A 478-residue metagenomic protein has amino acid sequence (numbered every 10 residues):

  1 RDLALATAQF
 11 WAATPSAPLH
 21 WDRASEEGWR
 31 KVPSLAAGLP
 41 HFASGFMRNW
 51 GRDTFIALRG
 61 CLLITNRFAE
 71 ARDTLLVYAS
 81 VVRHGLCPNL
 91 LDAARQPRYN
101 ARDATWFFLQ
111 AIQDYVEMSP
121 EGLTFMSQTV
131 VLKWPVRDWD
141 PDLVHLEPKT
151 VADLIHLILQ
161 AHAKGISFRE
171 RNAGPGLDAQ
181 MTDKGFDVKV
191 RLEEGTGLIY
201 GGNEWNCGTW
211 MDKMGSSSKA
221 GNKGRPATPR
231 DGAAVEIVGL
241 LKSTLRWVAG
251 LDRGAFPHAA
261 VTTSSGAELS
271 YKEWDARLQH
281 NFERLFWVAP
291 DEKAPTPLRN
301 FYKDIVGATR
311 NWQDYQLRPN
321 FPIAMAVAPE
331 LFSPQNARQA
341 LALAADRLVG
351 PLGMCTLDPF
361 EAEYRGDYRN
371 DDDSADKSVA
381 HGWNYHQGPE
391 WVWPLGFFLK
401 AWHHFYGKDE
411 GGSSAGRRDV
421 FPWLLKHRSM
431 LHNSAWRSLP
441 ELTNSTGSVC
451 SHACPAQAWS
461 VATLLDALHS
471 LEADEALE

Functional and structural regions predicted by a protein language model:
R1-E478: Acidic, mature catalytic/reactive cores of soluble proteins
